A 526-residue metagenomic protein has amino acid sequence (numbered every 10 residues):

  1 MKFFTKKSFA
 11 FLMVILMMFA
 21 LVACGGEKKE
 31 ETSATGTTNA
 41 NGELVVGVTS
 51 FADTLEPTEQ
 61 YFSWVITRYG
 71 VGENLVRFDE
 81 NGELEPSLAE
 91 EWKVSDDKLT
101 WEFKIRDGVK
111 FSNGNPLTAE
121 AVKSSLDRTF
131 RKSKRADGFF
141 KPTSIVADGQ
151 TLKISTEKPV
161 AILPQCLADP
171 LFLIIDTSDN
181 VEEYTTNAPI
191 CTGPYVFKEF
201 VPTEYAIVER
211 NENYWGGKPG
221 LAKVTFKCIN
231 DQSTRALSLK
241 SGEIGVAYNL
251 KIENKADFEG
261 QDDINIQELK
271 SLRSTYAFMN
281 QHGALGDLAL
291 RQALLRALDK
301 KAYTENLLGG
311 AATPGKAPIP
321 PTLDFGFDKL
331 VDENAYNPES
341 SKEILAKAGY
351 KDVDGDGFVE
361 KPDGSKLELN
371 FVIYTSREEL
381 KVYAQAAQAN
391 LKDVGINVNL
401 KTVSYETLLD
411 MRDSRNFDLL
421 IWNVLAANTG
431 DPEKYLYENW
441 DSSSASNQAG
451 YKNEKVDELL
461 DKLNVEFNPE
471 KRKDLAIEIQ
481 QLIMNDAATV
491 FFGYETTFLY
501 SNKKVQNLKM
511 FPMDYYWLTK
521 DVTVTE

Functional and structural regions predicted by a protein language model:
A20-A23: C-terminal motif of bacterial Sec signal peptides marking the signal peptidase cleavage site
G47-V94, D127, I190-C191, M513: N-terminal lobe/hinge region of extracytoplasmic solute-binding protein
D79-E83, A168-P219, K223, D231-S233 (+2 more regions): Gly/Pro-rich hinge or "lid" segments in bacterial periplasmic/extracellular proteins
E90-K132, K153, L285: Aromatic- and charge-enriched surface segment that lines or borders ligand/interaction sites
K93, D97, D137-S178, A293: Surface-exposed binding/hinge segments that line and control ligand-binding clefts or catalytic entry sites
N211-A256, N397-N399: Ligand-site clamp/hinge motif
D287-A389: Append "and occasionally in soluble cytosolic enzymes with long acidic Gly/Pro-rich linkers
L298-D328, E379-Q388, R412-E526: Detector for C-terminal structural segments
